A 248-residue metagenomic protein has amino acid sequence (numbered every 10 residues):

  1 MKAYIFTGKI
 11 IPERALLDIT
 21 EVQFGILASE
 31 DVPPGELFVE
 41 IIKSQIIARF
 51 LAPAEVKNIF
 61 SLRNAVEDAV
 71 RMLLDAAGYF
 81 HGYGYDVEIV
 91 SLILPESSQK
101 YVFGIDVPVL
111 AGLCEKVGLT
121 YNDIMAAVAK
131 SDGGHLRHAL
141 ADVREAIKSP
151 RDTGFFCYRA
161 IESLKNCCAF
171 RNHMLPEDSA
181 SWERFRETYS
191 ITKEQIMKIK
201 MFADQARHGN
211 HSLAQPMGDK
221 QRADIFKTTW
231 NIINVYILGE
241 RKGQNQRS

Functional and structural regions predicted by a protein language model:
M1-P95: The feature captures two recurrent sequence modes
F6, A48, V87, I105-V107 (+3 more regions): Generic structural hydrophobic/aromatic packing signal, biased to beta-strands
T7-I26, I105-E115, D142, I147 (+1 more regions): Short charge-dense sequence patches
K9, I26, E36, Y83-Y85 (+5 more regions): Intrinsically disordered, low-complexity regions
F50, A54-S61, V107-E115, T153 (+1 more regions): Intrinsic-disorder/low-complexity, polar/charged segments
A54-K57, L119, K148, I191: Short coil/turn linker and secondary-structure boundary residues
E67, R71-D152, D178: Helix-loop junctions and short alpha-helical segments
D123-S248: Amphipathic, oligomerization/interface secondary-structure segments
